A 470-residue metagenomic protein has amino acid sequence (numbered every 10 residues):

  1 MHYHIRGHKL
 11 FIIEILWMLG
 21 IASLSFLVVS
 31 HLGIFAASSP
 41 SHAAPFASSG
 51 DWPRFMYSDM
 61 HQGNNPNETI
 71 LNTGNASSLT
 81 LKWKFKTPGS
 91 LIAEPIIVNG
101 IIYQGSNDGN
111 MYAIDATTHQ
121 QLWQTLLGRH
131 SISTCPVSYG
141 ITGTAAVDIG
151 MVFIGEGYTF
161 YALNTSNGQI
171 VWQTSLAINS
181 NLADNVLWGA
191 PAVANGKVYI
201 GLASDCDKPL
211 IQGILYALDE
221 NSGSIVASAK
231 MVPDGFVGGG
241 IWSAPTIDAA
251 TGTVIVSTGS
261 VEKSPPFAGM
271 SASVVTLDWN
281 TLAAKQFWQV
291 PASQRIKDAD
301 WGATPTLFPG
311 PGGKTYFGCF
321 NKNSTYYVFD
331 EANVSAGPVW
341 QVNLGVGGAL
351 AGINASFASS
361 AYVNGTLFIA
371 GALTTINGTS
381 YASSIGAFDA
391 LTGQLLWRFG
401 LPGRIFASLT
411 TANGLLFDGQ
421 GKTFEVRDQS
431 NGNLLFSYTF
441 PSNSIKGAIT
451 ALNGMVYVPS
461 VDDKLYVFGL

Functional and structural regions predicted by a protein language model:
M1-Y3, G7, S30, S41: Intrinsically disordered, low-complexity cationic segments
Y3-M18: N-terminal Sec-pathway targeting helices
I15-M18, S30, P88, S442: Generic alpha-helix initiation/capping and coil-helix boundary signal
W17-S25: Core hydrophobic alpha-helical transmembrane segments of single-pass membrane proteins
S25-T73: Sequence/structural signature of beta-propeller modules and their immediately flanking N-terminal secretory/stalk
P45-S48, T69-G89, I97-Q104, N110-Y139 (+7 more regions): Extracytoplasmic/lumenal domain signature
